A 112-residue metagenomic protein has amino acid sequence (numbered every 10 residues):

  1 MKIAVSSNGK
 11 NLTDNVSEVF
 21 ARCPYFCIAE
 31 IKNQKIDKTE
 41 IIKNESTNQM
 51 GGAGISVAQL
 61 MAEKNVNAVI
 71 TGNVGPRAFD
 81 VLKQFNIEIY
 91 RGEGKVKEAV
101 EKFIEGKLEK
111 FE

Functional and structural regions predicted by a protein language model:
M1-G52, S56, E63, K83-I87 (+1 more regions): Non-catalytic interface/targeting segments
N67: Short acidic/polar active-site loop segments enriched in Thr and Asp
I70-T71: Conserved SAM-binding loop
